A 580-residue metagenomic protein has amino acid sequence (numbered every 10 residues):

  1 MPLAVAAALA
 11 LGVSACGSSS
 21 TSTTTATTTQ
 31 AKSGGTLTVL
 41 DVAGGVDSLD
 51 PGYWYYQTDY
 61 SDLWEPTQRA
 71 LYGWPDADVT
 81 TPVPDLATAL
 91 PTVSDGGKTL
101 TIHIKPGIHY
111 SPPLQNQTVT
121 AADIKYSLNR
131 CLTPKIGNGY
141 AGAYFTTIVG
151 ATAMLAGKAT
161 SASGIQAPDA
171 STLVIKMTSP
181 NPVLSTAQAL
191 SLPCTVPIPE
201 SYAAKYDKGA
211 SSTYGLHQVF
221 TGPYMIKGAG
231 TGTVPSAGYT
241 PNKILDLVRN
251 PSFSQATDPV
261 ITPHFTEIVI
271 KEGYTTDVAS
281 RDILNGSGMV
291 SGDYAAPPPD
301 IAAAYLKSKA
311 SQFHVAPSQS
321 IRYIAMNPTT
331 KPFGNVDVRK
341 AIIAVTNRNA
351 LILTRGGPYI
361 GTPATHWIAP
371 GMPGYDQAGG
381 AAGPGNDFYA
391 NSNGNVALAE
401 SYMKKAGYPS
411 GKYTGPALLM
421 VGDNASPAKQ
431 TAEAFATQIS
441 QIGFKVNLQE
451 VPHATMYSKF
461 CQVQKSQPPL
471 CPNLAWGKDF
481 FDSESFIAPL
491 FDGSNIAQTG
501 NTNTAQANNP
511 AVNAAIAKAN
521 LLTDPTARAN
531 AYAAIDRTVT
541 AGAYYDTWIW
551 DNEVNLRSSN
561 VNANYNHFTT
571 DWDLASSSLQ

Functional and structural regions predicted by a protein language model:
T28, N555-Q580: Long beta-strand-rich cores associated with HINT superfamily self-processing modules
L40-D95, V219-T221, M225: N-terminal lobe/hinge region of extracytoplasmic solute-binding protein
D76-A77, K158-S161, P180-V183, Q188-P263 (+1 more regions): Gly/Pro-rich hinge or "lid" segments in bacterial periplasmic/extracellular proteins
P91, K340, I352, A390-N393 (+3 more regions): Extracytoplasmic/peripheral linker and loop segments enriched in polar/acidic and small residues with frequent Thr/Pro
H103, A122-D123, I136-K205: Surface-exposed binding/hinge segments that line and control ligand-binding clefts or catalytic entry sites
S212, Q218, D246-A304, K445: Ligand-site clamp/hinge motif
G230, Y359-A406, D423-Q430: Structural transition elements
T240-K243, V260, T275, N285 (+3 more regions): Ligand/substrate-recognition segments at binding pockets and active sites
